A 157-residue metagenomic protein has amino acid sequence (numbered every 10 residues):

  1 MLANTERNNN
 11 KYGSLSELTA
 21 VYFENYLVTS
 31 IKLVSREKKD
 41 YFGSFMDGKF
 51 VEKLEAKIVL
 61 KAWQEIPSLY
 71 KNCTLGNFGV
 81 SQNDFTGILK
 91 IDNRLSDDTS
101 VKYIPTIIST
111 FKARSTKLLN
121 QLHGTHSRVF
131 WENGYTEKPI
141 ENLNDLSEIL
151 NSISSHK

Functional and structural regions predicted by a protein language model:
M1-K157: Short catalytic/metal-binding and nucleic-acid-binding patches
